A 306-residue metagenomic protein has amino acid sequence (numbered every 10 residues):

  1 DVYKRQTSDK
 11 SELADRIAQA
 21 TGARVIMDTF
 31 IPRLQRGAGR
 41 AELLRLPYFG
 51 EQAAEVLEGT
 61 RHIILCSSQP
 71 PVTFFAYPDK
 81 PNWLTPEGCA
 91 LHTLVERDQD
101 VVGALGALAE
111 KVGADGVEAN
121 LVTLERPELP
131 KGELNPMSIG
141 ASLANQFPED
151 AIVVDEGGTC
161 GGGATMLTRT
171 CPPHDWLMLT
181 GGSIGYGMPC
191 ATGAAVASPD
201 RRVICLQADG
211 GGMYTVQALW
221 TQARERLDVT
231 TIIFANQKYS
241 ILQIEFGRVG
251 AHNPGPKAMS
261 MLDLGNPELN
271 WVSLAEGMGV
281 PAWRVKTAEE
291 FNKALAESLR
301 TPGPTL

Functional and structural regions predicted by a protein language model:
V2-Y3: Short, small-residue-biased leader/transition segments that mark boundaries at the very start of proteins
S8-I31, A151: Redox- and metal-dependent alpha/beta enzyme cores, enriched for Fe-S-associated oxidoreductases and cofactor-handling
D9-A14, R36-A41, F74-D79, L105-G106 (+4 more regions): Short acidic, glycine/serine/threonine-rich loops at helix termini
A20, G163-L306: Thiamine diphosphate
V25-P127, L295-L299: Glycine-rich, acidic loop regions that bind phosphate or pyrophosphate groups
I31-R36, P71-T73, D98-V102, G161-G162 (+3 more regions): Short gly/pro/ser/thr-enriched loop/turn and capping motifs at secondary-structure boundaries
H62, I152, R202-I204: Structural motif
N120-D200: Active-site diphosphate/adenylate-binding microenvironment
